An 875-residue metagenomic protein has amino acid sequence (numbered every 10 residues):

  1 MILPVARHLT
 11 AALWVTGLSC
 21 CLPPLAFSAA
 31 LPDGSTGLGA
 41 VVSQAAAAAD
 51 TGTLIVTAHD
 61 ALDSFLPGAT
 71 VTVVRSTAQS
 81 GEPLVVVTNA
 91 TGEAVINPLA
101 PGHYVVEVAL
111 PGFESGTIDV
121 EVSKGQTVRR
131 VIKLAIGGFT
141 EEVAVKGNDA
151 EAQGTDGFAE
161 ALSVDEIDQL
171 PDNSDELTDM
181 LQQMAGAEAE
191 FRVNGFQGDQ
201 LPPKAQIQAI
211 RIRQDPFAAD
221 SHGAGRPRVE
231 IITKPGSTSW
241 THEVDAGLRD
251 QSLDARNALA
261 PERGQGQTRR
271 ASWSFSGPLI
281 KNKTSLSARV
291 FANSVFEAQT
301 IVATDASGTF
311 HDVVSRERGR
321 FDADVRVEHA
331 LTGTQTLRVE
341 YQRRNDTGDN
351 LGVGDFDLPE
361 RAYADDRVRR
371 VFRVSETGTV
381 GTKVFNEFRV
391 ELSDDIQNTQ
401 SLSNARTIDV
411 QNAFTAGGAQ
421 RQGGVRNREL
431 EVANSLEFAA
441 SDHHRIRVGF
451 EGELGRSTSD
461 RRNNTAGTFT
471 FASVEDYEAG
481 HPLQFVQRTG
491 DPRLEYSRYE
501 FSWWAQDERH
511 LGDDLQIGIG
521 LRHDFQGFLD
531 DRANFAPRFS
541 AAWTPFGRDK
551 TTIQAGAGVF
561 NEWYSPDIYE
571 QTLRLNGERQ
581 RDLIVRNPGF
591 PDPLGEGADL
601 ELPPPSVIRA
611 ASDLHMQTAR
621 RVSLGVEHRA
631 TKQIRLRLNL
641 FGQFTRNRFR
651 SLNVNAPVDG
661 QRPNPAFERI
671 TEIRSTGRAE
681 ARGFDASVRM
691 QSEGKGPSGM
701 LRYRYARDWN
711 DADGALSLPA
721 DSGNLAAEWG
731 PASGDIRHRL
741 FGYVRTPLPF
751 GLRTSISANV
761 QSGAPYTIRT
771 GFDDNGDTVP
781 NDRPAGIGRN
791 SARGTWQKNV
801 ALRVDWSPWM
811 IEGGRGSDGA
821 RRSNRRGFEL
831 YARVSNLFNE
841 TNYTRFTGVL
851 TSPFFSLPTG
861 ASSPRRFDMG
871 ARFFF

Functional and structural regions predicted by a protein language model:
F27-F158, L170, Q200-K204: Periplasm-facing N-terminal accessory domains of Gram-negative outer-membrane beta-barrel systems
N89, F113-K133, F139-P235, D250-L259 (+2 more regions): Periplasmic N-terminal accessory/gating domains of Gram-negative outer-membrane beta-barrel systems
G147, V244-D250, A288-S294, V339-R343 (+10 more regions): Transmembrane beta-barrel strands of outer-membrane/channel proteins
G264-T347, A364-L392, P537: Transmembrane beta-barrel wall of Gram-negative outer-membrane proteins
G319, T332-W503, R662, E668-E672 (+1 more regions): Replace "related TpsB outer-membrane translocases also match" with "some related outer-membrane beta-barrels such as
D531, S540-E672, T795: Solvent-exposed loop/turn elements at secondary-structure boundaries
Q633, P749-N781, T795-N799, W806-F875: C-terminal beta-signal and adjacent terminal beta-strands/loops of Gram-negative outer-membrane beta-barrel proteins
R637-I768: Gram-negative outer-membrane beta-barrel transporters
